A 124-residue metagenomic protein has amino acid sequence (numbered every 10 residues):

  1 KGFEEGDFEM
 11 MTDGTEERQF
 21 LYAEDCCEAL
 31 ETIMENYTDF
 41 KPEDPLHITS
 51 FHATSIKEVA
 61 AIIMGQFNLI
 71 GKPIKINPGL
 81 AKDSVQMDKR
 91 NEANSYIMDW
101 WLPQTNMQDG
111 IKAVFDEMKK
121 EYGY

Functional and structural regions predicted by a protein language model:
F3-Y124: C-terminal substrate-binding subdomain of Rossmann-fold SDR/epimerase-dehydratase oxidoreductases
